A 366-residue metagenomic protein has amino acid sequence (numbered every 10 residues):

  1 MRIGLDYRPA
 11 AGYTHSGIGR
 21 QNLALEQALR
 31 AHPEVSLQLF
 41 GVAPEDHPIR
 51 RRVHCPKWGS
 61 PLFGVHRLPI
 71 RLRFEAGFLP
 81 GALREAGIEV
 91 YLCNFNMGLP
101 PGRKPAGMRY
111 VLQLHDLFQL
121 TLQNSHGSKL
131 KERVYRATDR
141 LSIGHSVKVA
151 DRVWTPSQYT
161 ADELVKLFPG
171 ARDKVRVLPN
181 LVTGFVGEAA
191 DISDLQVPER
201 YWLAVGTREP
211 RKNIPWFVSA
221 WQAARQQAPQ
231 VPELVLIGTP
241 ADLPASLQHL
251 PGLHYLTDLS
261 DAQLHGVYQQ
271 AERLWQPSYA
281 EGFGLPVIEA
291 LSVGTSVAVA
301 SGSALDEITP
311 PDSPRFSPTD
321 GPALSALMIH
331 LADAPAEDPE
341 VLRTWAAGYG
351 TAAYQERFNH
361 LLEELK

Functional and structural regions predicted by a protein language model:
M1-K366: Carbohydrate transferase catalytic cores enriched for Leloir-type hexosyltransferases
